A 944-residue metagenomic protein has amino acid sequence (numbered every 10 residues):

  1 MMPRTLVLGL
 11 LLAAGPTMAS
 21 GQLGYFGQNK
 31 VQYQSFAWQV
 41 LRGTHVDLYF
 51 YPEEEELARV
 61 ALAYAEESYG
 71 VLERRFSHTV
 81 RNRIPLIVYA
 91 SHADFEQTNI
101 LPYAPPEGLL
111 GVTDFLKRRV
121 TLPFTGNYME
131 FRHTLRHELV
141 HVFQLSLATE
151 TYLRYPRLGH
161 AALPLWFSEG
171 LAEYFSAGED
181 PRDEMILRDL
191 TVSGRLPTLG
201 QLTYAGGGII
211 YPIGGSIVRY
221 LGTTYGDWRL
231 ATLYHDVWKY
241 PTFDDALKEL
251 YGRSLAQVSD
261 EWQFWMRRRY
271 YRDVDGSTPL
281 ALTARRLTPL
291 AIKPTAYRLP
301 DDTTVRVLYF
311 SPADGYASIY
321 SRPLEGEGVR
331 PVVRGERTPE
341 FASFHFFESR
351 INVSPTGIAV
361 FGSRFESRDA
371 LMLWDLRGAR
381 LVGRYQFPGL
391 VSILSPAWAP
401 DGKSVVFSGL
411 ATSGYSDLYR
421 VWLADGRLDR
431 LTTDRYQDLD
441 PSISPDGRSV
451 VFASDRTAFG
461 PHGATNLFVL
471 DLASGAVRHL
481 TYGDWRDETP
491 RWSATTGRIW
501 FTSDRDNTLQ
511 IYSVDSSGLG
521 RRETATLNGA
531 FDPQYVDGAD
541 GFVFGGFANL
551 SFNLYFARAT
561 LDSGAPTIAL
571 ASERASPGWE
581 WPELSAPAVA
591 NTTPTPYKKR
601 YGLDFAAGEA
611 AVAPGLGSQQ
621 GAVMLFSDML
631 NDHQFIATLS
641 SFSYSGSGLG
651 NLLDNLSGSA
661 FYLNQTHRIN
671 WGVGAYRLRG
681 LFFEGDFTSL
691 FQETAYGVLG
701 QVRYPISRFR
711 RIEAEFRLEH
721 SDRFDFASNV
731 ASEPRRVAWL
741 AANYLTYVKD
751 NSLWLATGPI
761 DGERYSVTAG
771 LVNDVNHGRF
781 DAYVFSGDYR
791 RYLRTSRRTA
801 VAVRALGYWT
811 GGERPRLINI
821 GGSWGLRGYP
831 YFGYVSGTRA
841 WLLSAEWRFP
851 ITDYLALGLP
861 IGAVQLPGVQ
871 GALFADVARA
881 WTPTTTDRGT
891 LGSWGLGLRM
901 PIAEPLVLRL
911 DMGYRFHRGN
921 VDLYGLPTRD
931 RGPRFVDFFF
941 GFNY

Functional and structural regions predicted by a protein language model:
G21-P164, P181-D183, G200-T203, A246: Juxtacatalytic substrate-recognition/specificity segment
Y25-Q32, A37-V40, T203-G208, T232-S349: Beta/coil-rich, acidic/histidine-enriched accessory regions frequently appended to metallopeptidases
L48, L72, W166-F167, L171-R182 (+1 more regions): Active-site-proximal alpha-helical
L287-A291, F310-Y320, G335-E348, F361-M372 (+10 more regions): A flexible loop/linker signature enriched in serine peptidases of the S9 family
V307, I358-A359, V405, V450 (+2 more regions): Hydrophobic beta-strand positions that form the internal "hydrophobic ladder" of WD40/Gbeta-like beta-propeller blades
G328, R427, A476, L630-I636 (+6 more regions): Repeated loop/turn-to-beta-strand initiation elements of outer-membrane beta-barrel proteins
S551-N553, R558-G672, V737-P759, S823-L826 (+3 more regions): Outer-membrane beta-barrel initiation region
V589-N591, T688, L699-Q701, H720 (+4 more regions): C-terminal outer-membrane beta-barrel translocator/porin domains of Gram-negative envelope proteins and their
